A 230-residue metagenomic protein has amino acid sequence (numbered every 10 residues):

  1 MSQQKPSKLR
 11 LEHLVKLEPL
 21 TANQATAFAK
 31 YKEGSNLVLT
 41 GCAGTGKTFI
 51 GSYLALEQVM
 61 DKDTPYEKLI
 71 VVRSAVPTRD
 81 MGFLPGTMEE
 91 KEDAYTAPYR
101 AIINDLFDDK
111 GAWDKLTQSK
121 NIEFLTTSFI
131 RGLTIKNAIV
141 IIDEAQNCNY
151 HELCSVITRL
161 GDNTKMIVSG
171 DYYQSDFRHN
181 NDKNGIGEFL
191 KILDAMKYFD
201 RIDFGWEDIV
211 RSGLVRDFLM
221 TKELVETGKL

Functional and structural regions predicted by a protein language model:
S2-I142, Q146-L230: Conserved helicase motor core of SF1/SF2 NTP-dependent helicases
